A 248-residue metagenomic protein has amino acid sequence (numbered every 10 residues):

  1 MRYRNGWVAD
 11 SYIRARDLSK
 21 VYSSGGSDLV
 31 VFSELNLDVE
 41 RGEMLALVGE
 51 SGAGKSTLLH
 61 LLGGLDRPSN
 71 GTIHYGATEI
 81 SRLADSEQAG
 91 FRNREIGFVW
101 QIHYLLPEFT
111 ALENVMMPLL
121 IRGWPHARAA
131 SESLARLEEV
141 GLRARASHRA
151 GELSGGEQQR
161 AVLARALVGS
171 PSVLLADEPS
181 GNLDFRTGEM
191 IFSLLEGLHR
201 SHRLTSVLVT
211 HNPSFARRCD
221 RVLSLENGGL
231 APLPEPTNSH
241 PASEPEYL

Functional and structural regions predicted by a protein language model:
V48-E50: The feature captures the beta-strand-to-loop junction immediately N-terminal to the Walker
G63: Helix-to-loop junction immediately C-terminal to a conserved catalytic motif
G71-E79: Conserved ABC transporter NBD signature motif
F109-M117: Short coil-to-helix segment of the ABC ATPase nucleotide-binding domain corresponding to the Q-loop/switch region
R149-L153, E157-Q159: Conserved ABC ATPase signature
V168-S172: A short, proline-enriched helix->beta-strand linker immediately N-terminal to the Walker B motif in ABC-type P-loop
L174-D177: Catalytic Walker B motif of ABC-type/P-loop ATPase nucleotide-binding domains
